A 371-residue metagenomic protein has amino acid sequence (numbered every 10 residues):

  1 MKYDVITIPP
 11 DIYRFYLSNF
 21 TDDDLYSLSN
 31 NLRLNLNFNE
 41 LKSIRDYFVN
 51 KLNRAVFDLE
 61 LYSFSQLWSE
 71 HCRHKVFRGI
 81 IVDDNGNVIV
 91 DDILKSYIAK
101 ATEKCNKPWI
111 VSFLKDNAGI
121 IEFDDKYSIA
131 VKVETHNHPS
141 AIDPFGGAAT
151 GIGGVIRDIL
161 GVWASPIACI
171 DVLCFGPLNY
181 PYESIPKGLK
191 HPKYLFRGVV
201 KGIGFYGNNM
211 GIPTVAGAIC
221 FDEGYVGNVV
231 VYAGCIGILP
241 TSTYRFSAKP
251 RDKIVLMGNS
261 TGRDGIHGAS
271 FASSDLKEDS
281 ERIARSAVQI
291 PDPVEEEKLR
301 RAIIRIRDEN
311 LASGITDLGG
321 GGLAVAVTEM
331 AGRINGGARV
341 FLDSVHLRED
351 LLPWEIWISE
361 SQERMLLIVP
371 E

Functional and structural regions predicted by a protein language model:
M1-K277, E281-E295, I303-N310, G319-L323 (+4 more regions): Core nucleic-acid recognition elements
D252, Q362-M365: Short, surface-exposed beta-edge/turn micro-motifs
S313-T316, L366: Short catalytic-loop micro-motif centered on adjacent basic/acidic residues
A331-D343: A short, contiguous, amphipathic alpha-helix enriched in charged residues
L342-W354: Short amphipathic beta-strand starts and helix->beta connectors
L352-E363: Short, flexible, solvent-exposed loop/turn segments with mixed acidic/basic and small polar residues
M365-E371: Repeat-solenoid scaffold signature
